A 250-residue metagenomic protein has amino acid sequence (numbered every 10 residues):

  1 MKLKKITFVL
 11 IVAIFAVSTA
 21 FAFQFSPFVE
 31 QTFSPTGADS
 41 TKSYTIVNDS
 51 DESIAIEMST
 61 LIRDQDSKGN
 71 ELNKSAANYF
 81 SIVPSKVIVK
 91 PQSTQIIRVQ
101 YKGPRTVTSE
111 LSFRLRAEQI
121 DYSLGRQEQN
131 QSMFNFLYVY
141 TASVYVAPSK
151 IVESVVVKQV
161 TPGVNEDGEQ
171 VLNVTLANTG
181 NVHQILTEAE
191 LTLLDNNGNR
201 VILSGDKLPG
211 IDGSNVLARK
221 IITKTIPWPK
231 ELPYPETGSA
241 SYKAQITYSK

Functional and structural regions predicted by a protein language model:
M1-L10: Bacterial N-terminal signal peptides that target proteins for export
V17-T19: N-terminal signal peptide c-region/cleavage motif recognized by signal peptidases
A22-S50, P84-K86, S154-T179: Beta-sheet-dominated interaction scaffolds and their linkers
I46, Y101, A117, L176-N178 (+1 more regions): Hydrophobic beta-strand positions in extracellular immunoglobulin-like domains
D51-K74, N181-R200: Short acidic, flexible loop segments centered on an aromatic residue
S75-R105, R200-P233: Intrinsically disordered, low-complexity Pro/Gly/Ser/Thr-rich segments with frequent PxxP/GP/PP motifs and embedded
K102-I151, E231-K250: Terminal connector regions
D121-L186, N197: A charged, solvent-exposed segment within the mature domains of Sec-exported extracytoplasmic proteins
